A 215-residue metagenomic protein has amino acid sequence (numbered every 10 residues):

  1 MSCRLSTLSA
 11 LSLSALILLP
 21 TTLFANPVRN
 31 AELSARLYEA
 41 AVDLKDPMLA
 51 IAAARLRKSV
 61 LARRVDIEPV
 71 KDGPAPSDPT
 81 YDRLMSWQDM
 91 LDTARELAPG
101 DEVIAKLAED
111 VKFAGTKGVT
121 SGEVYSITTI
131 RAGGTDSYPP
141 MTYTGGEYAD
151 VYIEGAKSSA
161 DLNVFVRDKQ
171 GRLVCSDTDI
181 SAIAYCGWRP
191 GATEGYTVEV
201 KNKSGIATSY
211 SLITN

Functional and structural regions predicted by a protein language model:
M1-L5: N-terminal secretory signal peptides that target proteins for export/translocation
S9-P20: Bacterial N-terminal signal peptides
L23-P27: Boundary at the C-terminal end of the N-terminal hydrophobic targeting segment
V28-R29, T142: Short helix-capping and inter-helix turn/linker motifs at the boundaries of alpha-helical repeat units
R29-K58: N-terminal targeting signals for Sec/Tat export/insertion, comprising classic cleavable signal peptides
L44-P47, A53, E123, T128-N215: Acidic, Ser/Thr/Pro-rich low-complexity intrinsically disordered segments
R57-P140, T144: Non-catalytic extracellular/lumenal accessory regions of secreted precursors
